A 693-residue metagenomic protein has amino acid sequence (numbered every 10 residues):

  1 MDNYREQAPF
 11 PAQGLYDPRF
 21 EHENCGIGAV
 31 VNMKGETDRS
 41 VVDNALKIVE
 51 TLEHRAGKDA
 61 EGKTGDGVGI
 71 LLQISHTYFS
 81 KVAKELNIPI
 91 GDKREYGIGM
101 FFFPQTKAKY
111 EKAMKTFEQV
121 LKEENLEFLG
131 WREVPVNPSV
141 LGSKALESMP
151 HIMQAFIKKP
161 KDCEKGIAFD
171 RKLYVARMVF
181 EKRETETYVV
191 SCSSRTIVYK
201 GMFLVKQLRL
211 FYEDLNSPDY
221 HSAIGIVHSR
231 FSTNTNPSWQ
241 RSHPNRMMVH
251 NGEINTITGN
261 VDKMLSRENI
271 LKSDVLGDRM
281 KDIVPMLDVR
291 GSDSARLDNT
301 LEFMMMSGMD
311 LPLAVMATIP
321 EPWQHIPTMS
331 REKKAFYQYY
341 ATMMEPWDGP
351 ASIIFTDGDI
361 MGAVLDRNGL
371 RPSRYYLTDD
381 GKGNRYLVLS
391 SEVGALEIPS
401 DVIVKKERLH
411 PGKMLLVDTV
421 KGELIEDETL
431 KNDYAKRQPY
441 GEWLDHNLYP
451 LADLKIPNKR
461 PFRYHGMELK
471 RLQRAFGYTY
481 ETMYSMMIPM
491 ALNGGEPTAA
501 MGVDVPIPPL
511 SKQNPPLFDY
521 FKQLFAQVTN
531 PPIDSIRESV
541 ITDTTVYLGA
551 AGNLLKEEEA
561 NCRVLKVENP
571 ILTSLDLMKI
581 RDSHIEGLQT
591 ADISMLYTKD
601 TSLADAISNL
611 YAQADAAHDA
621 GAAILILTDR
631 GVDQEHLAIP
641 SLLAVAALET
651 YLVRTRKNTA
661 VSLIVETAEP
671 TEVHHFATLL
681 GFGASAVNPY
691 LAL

Functional and structural regions predicted by a protein language model:
D2-N553, E557-A560, T573, S583: Conserved short alpha-helical segments that host acidic/polar catalytic motifs at enzyme active sites
G252, S662-V673: Glycine-rich beta-to-alpha transition loops that act as phosphate-gripper elements at the mouths of alpha/beta enzyme
R279-K281, W323, I585-T601, L627-V632 (+1 more regions): Gly-rich Lys/Arg/Thr-decorated short loops/hinges at beta-loop-alpha junctions or inter-strand turns that position
L415, D629, L679: Conserved, mostly hydrophobic/aromatic
L627-L643: Glycine-rich, proline-tolerant flexible connector loops at the mouths of alpha/beta enzymes
I639-L663: Alpha-helix-loop-beta-strand connector modules within alpha/beta enzyme cores
E669-G683: Catalytic cores of alpha/beta
L680-L693: Glycine-rich phosphate-binding active-site loops on the catalytic face of alpha/beta enzymes
